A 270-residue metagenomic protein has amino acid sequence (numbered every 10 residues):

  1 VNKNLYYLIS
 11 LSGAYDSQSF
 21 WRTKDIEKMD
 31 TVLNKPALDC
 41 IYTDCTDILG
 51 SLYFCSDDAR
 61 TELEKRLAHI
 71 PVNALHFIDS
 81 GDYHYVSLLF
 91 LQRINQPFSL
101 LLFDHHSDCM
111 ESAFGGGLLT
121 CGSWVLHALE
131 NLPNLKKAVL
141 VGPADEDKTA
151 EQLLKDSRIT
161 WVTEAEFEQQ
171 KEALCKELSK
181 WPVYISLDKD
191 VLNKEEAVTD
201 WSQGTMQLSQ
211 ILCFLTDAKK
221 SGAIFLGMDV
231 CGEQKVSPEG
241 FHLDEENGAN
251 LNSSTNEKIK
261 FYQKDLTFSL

Functional and structural regions predicted by a protein language model:
N2-I78, D82-S99, K137-L270: Catalytic cores of soluble, metal-dependent hydrolases
D79-N131, K136: Hydrophobic alpha-helical segments and helix pairs
